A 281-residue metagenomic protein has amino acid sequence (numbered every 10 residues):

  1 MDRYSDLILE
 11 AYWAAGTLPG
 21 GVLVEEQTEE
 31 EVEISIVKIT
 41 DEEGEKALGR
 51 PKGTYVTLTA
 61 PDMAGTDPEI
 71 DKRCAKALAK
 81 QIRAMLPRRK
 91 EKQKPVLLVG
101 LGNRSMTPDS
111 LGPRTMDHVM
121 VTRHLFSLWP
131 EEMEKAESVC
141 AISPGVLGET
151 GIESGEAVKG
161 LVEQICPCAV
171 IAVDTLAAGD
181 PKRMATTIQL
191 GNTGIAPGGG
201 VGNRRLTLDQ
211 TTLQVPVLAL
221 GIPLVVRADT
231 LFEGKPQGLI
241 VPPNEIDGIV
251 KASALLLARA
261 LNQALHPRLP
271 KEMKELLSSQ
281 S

Functional and structural regions predicted by a protein language model:
M1-K52: N-terminal amphipathic/basic leader segments beginning at the initiator methionine
G44-R88: An N-terminal, well-structured beta->alpha segment
T57-P61, P95-M106, A141-G145: Short glycine-rich or small-residue beta-strand-to-loop segments that form or flank ligand, phosphate, metal/Fe-S
L101-D109, G148, T175-G179: Gly/Ser/Thr-rich loops at beta-strand to alpha-helix junctions that form or flank small-molecule/cofactor-binding
N103-E137, A141: Glycine-rich phosphate/diphosphate-binding loop of Rossmann-like nucleotide-binding domains
E134-V162: A structural-propensity feature for long, helix-poor, extended segments
I142-S143, E156, A172-S281: A structural signal for small-residue-enriched, beta-sheet-centric alpha/beta enzyme cores and oligomeric scaffold folds
V162, P167-C168: Proline-aspartate-enriched helix->loop->beta-strand connector
